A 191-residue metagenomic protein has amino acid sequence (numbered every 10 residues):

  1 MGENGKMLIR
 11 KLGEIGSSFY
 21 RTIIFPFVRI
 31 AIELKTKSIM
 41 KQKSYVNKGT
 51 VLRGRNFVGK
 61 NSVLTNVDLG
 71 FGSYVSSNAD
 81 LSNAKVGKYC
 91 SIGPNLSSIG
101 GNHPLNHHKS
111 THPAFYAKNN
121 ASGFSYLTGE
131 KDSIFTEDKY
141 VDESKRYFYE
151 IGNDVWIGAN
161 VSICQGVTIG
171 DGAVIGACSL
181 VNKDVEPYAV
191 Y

Functional and structural regions predicted by a protein language model:
M1-D154, N160-V161: Domain-scale signature associated with acetyltransferase and cell-envelope carbohydrate enzymes
S82, Q165, K183: Conserved coupling/switch loop of ABC ATPases
D154, G172, A189: Catalytic-loop signature of eukaryotic-like protein kinases
I157, G166, V174: Amphipathic helical hotspot of TIR/SEFIR-family domains
S162-Q165, D171: Glycine-rich anion-binding loop/nest that anchors nucleotide
G166-V167, Y188: A short, glycine- and basic residue-enriched loop/turn that sits immediately adjacent to a domain's principal
G170-L180: A generic "structured core" feature
V185-Y191: Catalytic binding pocket for nucleotide-activated donors in carbohydrate/polymer assembly enzymes
